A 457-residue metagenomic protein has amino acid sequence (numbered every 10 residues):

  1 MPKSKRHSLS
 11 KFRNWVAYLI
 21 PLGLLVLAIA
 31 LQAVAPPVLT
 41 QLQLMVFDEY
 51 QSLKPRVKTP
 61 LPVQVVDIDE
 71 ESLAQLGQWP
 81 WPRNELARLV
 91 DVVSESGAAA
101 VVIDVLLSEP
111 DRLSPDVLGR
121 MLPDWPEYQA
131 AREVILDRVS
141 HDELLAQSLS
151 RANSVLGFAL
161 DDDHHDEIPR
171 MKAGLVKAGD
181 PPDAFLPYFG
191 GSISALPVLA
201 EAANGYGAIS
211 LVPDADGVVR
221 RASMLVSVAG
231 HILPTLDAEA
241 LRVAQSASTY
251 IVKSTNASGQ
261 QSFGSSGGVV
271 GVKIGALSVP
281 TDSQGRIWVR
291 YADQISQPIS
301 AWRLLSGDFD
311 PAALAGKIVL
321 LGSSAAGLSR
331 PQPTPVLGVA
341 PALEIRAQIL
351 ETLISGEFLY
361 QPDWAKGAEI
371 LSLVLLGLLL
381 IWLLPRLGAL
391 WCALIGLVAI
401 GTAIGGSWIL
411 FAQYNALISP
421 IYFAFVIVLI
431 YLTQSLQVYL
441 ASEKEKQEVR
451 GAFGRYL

Functional and structural regions predicted by a protein language model:
P2-L277, P311-W391, I395: Non-transmembrane functional regions of envelope-associated proteins
S278-S300: Active-site Gly/Thr loop motif
R303-P311: Surface-exposed ligand/attachment interfaces on beta-rich extracellular proteins
L304-L305, L353-I354, F411-A412, L440: Hydrophobic residues in alpha-helical segments
L359, D363-Q437: Transmembrane alpha-helical segments that form the functional core of multipass membrane systems
F423-L457: Regulatory cytosolic signal-relay segments
